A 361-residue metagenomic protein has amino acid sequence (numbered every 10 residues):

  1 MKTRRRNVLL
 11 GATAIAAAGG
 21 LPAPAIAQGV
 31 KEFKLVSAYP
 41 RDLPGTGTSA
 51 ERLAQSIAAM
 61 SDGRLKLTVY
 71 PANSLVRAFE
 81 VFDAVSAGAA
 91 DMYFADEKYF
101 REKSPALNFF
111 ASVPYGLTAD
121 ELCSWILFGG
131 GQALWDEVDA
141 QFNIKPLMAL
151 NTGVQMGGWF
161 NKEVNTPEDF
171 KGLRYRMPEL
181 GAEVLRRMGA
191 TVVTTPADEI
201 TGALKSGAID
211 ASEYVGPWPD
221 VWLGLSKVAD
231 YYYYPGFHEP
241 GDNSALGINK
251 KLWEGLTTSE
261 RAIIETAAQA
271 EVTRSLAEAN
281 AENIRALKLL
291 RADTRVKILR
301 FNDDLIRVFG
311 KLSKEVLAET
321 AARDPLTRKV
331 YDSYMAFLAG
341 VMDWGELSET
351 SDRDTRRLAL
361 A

Functional and structural regions predicted by a protein language model:
K2-T3, L9-G19, I26-L122, Q132-A133 (+1 more regions): N-terminal secretory/targeting leader peptides
